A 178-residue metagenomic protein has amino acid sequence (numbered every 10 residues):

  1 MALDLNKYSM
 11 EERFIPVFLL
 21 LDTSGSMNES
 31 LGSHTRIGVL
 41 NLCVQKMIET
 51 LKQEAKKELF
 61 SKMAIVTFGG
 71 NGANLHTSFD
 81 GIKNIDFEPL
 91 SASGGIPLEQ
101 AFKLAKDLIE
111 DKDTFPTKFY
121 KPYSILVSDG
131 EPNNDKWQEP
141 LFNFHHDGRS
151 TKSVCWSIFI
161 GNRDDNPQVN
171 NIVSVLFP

Functional and structural regions predicted by a protein language model:
M1-L19, T23-H34, E110-T117: Acidic, polar low-complexity linker/tail segments
M10-T23, K62-G69, A73-G81: Short coil-to-beta-strand
L19-S24, L40, I65-F68, A105 (+1 more regions): DG-centered beta-turn motif at the end of beta-strands
S26-F60: …and closely analogous acidic/polar surface helices at protein-protein or active-site interfaces in A-domain-like
V44-K52, L104-K112, Q138-H145: Short, well-ordered amphipathic alpha-helices
K56-F60, F115-Y120, R149-K152: Short helix-terminating capping/connector loops at secondary-structure junctions
A73-N74, K83-K121, V154-V169: Von Willebrand factor
G130-L176: VWA/integrin I-like adhesion module and closely mimicked acidic/polar interface patches used
